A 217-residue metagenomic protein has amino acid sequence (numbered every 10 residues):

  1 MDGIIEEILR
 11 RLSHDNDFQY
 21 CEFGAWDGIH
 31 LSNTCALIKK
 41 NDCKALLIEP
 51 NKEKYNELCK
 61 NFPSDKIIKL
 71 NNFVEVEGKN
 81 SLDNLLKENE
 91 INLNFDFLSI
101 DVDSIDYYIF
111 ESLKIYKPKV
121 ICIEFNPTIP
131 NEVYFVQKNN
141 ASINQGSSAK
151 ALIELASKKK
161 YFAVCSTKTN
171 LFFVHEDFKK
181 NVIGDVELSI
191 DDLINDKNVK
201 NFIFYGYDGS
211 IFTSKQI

Functional and structural regions predicted by a protein language model:
M1-E88, I100, P127-P130, V199-K200 (+1 more regions): SAM cofactor-binding core of SAM-dependent methyltransferases, primarily the Rossmann-like beta-alpha-beta module
E22, C35-A36, D42-K44, L93-L98 (+1 more regions): Conserved acidic-Pro-Pro-aromatic motif
